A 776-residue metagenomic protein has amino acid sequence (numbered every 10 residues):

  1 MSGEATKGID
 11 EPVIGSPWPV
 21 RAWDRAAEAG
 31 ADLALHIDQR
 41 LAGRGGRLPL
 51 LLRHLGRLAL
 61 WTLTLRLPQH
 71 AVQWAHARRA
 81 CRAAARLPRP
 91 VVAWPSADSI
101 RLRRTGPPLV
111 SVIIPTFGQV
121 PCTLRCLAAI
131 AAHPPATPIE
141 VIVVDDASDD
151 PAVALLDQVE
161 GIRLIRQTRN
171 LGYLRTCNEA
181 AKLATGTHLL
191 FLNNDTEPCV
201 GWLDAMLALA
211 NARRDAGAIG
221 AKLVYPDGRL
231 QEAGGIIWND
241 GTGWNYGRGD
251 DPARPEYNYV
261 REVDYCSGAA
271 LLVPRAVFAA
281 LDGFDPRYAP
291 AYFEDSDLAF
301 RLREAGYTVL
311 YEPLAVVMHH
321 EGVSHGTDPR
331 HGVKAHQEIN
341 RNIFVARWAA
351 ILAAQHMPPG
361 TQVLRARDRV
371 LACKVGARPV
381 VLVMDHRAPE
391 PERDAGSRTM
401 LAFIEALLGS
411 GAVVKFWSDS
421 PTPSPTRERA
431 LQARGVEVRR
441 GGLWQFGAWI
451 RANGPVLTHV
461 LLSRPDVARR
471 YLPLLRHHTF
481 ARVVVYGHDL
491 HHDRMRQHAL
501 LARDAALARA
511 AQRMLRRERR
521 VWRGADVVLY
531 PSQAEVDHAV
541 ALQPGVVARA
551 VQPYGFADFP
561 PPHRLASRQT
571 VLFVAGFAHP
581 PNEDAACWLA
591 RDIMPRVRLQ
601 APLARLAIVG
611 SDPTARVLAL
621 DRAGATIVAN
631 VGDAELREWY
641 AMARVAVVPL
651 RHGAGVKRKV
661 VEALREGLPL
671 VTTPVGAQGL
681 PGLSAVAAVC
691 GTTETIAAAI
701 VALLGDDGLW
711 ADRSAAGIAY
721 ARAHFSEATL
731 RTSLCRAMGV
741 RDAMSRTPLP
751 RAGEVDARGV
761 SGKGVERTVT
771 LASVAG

Functional and structural regions predicted by a protein language model:
G3-L109, H331-S397, F403, R427-A433 (+2 more regions): Non-catalytic membrane-proximal stalk/linker segments that position and tether the catalytic domains
I130-R169: Acidic donor-binding segment of Leloir-type glycosyltransferases
V153, Q167-A184, V200: Glycine-rich, basic loop-to-helix element that forms the pyrophosphate-binding segment of sugar-nucleotide handling
L174, K182, L230-E232, I236-A276 (+2 more regions): A recurrent flexible, glycine/aromatic-enriched loop bordering the glycosyltransferase active site that acts as
L189: Short aromatic/hydrophobic "clamp" motif used to bind/position activated sugar donors
T196-N239: Conserved donor NDP-sugar-binding/catalytic core segment of glycosyltransferases
E392, G396-A406, F416, R516 (+4 more regions): Conserved catalytic-core segment of nucleotide-activated headgroup transferases in glycan assembly
L457-T458, D526, T626, A641-G655 (+1 more regions): Acidic donor-binding loop of glycosyltransferase active sites
